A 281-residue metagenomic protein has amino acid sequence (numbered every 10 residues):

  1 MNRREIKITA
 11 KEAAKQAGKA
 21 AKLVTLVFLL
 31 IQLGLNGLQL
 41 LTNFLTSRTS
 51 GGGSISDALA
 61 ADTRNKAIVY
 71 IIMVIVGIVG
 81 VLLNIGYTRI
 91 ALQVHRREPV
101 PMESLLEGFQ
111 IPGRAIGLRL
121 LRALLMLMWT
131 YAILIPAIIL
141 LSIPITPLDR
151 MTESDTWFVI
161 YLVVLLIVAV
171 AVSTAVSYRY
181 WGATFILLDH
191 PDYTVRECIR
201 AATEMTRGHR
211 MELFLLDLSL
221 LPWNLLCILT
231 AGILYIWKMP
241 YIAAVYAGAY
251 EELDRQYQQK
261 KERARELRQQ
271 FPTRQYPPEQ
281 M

Functional and structural regions predicted by a protein language model:
M1-M281: Hydrophobic alpha-helical membrane segments
